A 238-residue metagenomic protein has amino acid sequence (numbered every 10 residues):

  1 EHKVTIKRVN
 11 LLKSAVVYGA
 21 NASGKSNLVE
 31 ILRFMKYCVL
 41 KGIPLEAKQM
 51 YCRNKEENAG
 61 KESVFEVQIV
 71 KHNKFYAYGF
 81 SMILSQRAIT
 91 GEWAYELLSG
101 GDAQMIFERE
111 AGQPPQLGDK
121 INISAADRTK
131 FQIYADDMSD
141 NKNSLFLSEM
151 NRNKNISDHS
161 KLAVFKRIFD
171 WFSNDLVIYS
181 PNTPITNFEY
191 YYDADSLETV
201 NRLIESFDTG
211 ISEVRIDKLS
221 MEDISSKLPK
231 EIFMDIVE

Functional and structural regions predicted by a protein language model:
E1-L40: Pre-Walker A-like glycine/lysine-rich segment at the N-terminus of P-loop NTPase domains
H2, A59-E62, G100: Short solvent-exposed loop/turn micro-motifs enriched in small/polar/acidic residues
V9, A15, F65, L145 (+1 more regions): A broad, low-specificity signal marking well-ordered, structured residues that form hydrophobic/aromatic
V9-L11, N54, N174-S180: Short amphipathic alpha-helical segments, especially helix-boundary/capping motifs
N10, V29-R87: Conserved P-loop NTP-binding catalytic core
S14-A15, I43-K48, E57-G60, S124-D127 (+1 more regions): A short linear-motif detector with a strong N-terminal bias
S26, K71, Y191-D195: Residue-level detector of secondary-structure boundary/capping sites
A77-I236: Electropositive, glycine-dotted interaction segments that contact anionic polymers or phosphate-rich ligands
